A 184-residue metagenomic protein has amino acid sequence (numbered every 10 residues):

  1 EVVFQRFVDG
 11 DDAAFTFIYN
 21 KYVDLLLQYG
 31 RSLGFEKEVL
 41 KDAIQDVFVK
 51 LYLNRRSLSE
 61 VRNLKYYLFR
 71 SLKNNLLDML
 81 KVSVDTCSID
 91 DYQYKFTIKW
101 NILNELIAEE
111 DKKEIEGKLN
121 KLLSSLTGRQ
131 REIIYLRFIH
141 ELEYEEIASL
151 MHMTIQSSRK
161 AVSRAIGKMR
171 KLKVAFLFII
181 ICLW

Functional and structural regions predicted by a protein language model:
R6, C87, I166-W184: C-terminal edge and immediately downstream basic/flexible tail or linker adjoining helix-turn-helix-like DNA-binding
V8-D9, F48-N63: Sigma70-family region 2
V8-F17, L27-I44, F176-W184: Short, charged helix-capping/linker segments at alpha-helix termini
D42-V49, R62-N74: Structural recognition of an alpha-helix C-terminal capping motif at a helix-to-coil junction
L53-E60, R70-D90: Arg/Lys-rich amphipathic alpha helix in sigma70-family domain 2
L77, I139, E145, S149-V174: DNA-recognition helix of helix-turn-helix
D78, D85-E109: Internal acidic/polar
I133-R137: A short pre-motif secondary-structure segment
